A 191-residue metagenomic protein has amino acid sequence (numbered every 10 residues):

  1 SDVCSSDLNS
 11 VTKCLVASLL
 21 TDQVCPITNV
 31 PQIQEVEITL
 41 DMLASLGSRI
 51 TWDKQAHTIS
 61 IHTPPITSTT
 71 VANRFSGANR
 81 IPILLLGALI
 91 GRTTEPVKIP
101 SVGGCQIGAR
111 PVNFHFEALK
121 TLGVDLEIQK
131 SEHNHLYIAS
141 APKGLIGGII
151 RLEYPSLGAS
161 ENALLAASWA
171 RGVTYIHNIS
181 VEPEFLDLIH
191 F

Functional and structural regions predicted by a protein language model:
S1-F191: Short, structured segments at the rim of ligand-binding sites
